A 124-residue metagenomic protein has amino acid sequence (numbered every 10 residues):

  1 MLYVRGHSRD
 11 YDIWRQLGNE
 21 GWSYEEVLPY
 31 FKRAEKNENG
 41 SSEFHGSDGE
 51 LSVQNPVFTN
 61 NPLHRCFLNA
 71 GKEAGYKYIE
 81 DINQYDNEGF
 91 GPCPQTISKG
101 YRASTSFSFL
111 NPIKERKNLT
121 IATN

Functional and structural regions predicted by a protein language model:
M1-R15: Periplasmic solute-binding protein
Y11, R15-N124: Conserved redox-cofactor binding core of oxidoreductases
